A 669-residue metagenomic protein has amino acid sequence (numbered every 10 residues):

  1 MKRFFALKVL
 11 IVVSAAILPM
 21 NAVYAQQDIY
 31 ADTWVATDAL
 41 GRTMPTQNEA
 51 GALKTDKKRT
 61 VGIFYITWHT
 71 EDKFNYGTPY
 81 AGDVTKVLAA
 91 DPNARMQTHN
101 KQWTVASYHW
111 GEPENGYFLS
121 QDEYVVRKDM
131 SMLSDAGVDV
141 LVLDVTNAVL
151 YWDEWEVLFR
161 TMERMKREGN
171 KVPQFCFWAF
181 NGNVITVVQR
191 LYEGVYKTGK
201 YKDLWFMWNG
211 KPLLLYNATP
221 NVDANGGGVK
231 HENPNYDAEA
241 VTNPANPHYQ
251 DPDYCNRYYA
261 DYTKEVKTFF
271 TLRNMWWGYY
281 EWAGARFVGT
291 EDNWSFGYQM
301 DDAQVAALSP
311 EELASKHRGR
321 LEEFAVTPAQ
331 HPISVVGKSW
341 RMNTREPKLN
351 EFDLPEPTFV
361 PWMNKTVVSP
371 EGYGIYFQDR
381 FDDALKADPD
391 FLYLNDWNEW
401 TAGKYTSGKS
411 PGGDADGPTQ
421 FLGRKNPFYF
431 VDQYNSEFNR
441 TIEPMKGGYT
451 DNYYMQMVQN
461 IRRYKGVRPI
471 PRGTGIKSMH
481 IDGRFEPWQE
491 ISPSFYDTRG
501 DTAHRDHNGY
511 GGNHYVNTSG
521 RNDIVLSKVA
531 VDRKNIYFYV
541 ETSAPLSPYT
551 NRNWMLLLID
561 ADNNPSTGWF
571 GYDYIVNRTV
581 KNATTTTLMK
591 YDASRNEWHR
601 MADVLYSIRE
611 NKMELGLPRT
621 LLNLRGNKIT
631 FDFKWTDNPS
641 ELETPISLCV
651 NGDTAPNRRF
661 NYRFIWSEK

Functional and structural regions predicted by a protein language model:
K8-N21: Bacterial N-terminal signal peptides
T33-D38, S107-E123, V138-V149, P173-N183 (+2 more regions): The substrate-binding groove and active-site-proximal loops of carbohydrate-active enzymes, especially glycoside
M44-V157, D396, W400-I442: N-terminal carbohydrate-binding/catalytic regions of secreted carbohydrate-active enzymes
N48-K73, N217-G374, A384-L385, D390-Y393: Aromatic-lined glycan-binding groove of carbohydrate-active enzymes
D56-G62, A136-L141, E168-F175, Y201-D203 (+3 more regions): Loop/turn elements at helix/coil->beta-strand transitions in domains of secreted/extracellular proteins
R164-M165, S407-F485: Aromatic-rich peripheral "rim/lid" segments of glycoside hydrolase catalytic domains that contact and position glycan
P471-D482, L558-N582, E610, R619-K669: Acidic/polar low-complexity flexible segments
G483, N535-A544, M613-R619: Short, well-ordered beta-strand segments enriched in hydrophobic/aromatic residues
